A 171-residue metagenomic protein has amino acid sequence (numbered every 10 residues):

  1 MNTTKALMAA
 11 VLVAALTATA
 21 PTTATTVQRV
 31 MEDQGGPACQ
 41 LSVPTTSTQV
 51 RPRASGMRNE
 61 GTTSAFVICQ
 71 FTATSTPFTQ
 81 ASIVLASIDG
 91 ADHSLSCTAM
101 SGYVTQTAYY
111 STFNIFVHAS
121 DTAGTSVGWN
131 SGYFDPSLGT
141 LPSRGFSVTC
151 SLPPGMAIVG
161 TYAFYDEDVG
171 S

Functional and structural regions predicted by a protein language model:
M1-M8: Bacterial N-terminal signal peptides that target proteins for export
A9-T17: Bacterial N-terminal signal peptides
T19-P21: N-terminal signal peptide c-region/cleavage motif recognized by signal peptidases
S64, A73-S82: Extended extracellular/luminal ectodomain segments enriched in beta-structured repeat modules
D92-Q106: Short, surface-exposed beta-strand/strand-loop-strand elements in extracellular ectodomains
Y109-G139: Extracellular carbohydrate recognition and processing domains and analogous Trp-centered ligand-binding platforms
D135-A157: Noncatalytic modules at the cell exterior or secretory-pathway interfaces, chiefly beta-strand-rich lectin/adhesion
P153-E167: Edge beta-strands of jelly-roll/beta-sandwich modules across compartments, strongly enriched in secreted/luminal
